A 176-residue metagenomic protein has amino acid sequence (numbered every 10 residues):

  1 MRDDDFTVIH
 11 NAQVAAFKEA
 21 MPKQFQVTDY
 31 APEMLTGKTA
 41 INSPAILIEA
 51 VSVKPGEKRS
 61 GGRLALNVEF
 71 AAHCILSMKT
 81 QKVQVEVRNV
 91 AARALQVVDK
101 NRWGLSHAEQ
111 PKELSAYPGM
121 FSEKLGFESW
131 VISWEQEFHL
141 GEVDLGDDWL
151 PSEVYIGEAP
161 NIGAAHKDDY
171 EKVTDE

Functional and structural regions predicted by a protein language model:
M1-P32, T36, S52-E176: Charged, amphipathic alpha-helical segments and their flanking helix caps
I41-V53: A short, hydrophobic beta-strand-centered structural micro-motif
